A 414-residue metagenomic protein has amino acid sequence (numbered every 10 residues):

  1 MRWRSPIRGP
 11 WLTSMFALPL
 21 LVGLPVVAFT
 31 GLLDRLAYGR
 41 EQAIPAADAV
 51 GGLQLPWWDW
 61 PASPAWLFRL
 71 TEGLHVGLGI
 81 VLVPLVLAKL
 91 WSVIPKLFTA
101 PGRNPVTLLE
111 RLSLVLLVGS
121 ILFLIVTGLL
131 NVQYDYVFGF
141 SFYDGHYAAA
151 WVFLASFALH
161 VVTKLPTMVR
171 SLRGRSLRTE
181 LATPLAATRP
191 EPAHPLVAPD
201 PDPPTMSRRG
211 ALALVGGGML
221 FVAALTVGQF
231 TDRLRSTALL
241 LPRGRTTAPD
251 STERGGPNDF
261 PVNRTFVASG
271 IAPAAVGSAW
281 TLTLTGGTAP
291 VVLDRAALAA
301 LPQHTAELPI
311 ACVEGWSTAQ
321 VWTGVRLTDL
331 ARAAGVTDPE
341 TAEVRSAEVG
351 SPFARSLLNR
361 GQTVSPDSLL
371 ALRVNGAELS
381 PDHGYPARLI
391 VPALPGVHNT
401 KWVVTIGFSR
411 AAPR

Functional and structural regions predicted by a protein language model:
M1-T246, F260, Y385: Membrane-embedded alpha-helical bundles that constitute the cytochrome b-like, heme-associated redox core of multi-pass
F230-S236, P242-R414: Structured, non-membrane catalytic/scaffold regions adjacent to prosthetic-group chemistry
